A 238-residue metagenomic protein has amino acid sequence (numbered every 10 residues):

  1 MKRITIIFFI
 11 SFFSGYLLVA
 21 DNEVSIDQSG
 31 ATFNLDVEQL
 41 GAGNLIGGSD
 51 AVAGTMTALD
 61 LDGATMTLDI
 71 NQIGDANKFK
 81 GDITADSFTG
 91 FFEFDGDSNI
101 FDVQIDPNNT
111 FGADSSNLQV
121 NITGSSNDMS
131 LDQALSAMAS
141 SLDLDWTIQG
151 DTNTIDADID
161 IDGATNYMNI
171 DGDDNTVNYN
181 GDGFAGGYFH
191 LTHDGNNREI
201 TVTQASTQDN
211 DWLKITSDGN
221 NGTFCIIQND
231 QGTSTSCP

Functional and structural regions predicted by a protein language model:
I4-F13: Sec-dependent N-terminal signal peptides
F13-D21: Sec/Tat signal peptide C-region and signal peptidase I cleavage site
A20-P238: Low-complexity repeat regions of mature extracellularly deployed or surface/particle-associated proteins
